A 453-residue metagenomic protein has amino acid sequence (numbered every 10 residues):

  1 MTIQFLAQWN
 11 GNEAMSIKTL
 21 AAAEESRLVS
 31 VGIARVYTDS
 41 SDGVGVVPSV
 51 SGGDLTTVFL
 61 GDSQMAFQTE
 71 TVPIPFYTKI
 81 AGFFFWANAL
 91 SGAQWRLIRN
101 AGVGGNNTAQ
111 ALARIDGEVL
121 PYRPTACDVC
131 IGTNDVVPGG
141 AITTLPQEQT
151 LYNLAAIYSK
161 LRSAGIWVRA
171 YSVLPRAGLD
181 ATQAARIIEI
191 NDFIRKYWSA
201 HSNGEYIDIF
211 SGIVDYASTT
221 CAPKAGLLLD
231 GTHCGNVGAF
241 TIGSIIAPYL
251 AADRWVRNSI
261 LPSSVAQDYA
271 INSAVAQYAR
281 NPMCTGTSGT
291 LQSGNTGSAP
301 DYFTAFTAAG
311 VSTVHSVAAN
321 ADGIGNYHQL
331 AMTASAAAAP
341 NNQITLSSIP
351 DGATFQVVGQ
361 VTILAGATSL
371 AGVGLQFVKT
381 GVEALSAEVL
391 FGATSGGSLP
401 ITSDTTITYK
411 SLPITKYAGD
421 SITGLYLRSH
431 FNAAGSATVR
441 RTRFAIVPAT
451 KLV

Functional and structural regions predicted by a protein language model:
M1-S51: Terminal and domain-boundary regions
G45-A101, R114-R123: Serine-esterase "nucleophile elbow" of acetyl-processing enzymes
T56-A66, R96-G102, T125-I131, L161 (+4 more regions): Structural recognition of the beta-strand scaffold that forms the well-ordered cores of secreted hydrolase catalytic
F59, Q68-E70, V103, T108-Q149 (+1 more regions): Oxyanion-hole/transition-state-stabilizing segment in secreted/luminal serine hydrolases and related acyltransferases
D116-P124, G132, A155-W167, D192-A200 (+1 more regions): Sec-exported extracytoplasmic/periplasmic mature domains
C130-V137, I157-E189: Active-site segments of SGNH/GDSL-like serine hydrolases that catalyze O-acetyl group transfer/hydrolysis on lipids
P175-I271: Catalytic His-Asp segment of secreted/periplasmic serine-dependent ester chemistry enzymes
A251-V453: Extracellular and organelle-lumenal recognition/adhesion modules and their flexible linkers in secreted
